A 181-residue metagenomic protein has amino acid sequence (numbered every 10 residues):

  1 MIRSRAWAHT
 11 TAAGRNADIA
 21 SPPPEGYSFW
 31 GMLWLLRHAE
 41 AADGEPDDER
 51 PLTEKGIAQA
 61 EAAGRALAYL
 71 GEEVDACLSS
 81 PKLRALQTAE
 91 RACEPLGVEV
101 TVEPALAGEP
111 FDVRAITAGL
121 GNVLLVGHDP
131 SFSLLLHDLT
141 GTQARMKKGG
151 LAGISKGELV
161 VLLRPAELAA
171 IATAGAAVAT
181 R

Functional and structural regions predicted by a protein language model:
I2-W7: Low-acidity, Ser/Thr- and Arg-rich intrinsically disordered low-complexity segments
I19, Y27-P110, T142-M146, A174-A177 (+1 more regions): Active-site-proximal alpha-helix that buttresses catalytic centers in soluble enzyme cores
L70-E73, T117-G121: Glycine-rich phosphate-binding loop signature in dinucleotide/nucleotide-binding domains
A118-G150: Non-DNA-binding regulatory cores of transcription-related proteins, predominantly C-terminal effector-binding
T140-T173, V178: Domain-level recognition of soluble alpha/beta enzyme cores, biased toward histidine phosphatases/phosphomutases
